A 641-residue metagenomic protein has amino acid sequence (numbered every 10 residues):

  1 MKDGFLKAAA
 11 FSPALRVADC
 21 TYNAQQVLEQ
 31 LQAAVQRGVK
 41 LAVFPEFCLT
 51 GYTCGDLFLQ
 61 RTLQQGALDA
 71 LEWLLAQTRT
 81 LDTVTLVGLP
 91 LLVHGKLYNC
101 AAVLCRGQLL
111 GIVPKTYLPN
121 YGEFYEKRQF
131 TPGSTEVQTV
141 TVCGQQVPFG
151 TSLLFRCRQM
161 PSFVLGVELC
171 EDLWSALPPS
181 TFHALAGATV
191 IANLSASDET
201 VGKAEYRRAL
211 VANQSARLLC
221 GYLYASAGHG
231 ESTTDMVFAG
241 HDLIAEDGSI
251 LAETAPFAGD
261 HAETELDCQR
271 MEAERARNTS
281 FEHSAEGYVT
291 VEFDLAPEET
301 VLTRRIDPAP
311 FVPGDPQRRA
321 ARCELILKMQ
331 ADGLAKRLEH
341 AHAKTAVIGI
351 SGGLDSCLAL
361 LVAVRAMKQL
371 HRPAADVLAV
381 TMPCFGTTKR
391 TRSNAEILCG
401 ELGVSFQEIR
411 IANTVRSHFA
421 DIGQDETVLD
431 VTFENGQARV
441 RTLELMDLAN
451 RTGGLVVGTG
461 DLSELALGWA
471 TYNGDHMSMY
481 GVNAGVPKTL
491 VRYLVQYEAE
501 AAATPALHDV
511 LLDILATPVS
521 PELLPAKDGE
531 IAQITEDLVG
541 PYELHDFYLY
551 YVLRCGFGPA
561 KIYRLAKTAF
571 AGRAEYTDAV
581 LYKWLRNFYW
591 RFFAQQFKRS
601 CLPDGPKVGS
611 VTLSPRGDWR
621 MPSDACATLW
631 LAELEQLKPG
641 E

Functional and structural regions predicted by a protein language model:
M1-V347, R365-A374, E401, F406: Enzyme catalytic cores with a strong preference for nitrogen-chemistry domains
N23, P161-F163, L219-C220, S232 (+4 more regions): ATP/NTP-dependent adenylation/nucleotidyl-transfer catalytic domains that generate, transfer, or process NMP-activated
